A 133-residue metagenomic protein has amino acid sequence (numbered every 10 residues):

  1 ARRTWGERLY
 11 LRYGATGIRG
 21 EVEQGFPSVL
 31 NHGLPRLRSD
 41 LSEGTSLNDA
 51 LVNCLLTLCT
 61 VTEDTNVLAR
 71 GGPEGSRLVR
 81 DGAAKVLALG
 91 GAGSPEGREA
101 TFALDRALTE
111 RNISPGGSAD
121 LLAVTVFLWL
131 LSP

Functional and structural regions predicted by a protein language model:
A1-R106: Phosphate-rich cofactor/ligand-interacting catalytic cores and adjacent structured alpha/beta frameworks
R77, D81, V126, L130-L131: Charge-rich, low-complexity amphipathic helices in intrinsically disordered tails/linkers adjacent to domains
A100-E110, L128-P133: Generic N-terminal targeting/processing segments that precede catalytic cores or assembly contacts
N112-V126: Conserved phosphate/anionic-ligand binding catalytic regions in large, soluble enzymes, centered on
